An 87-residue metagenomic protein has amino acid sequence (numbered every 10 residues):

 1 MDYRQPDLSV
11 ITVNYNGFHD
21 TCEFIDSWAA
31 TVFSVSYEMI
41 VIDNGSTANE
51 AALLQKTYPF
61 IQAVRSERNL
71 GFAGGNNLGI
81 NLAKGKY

Functional and structural regions predicted by a protein language model:
M1-A30: N-proximal low-complexity "stem/linker" segments adjacent to membrane-targeting elements
D20-S27, L53, L78, L82: Alpha-helical elements of Rossmann-like donor-binding domains used by nucleotide-donor carbohydrate transfer enzymes
S27, D43-A52, R68: A conserved acidic beta->alpha catalytic loop
V32-V35, Y58-I61: Short helix-capping segments at alpha-helix termini
S36-G45, V64-S66: Short beta-strand/loop segment that forms part of the nucleotide-sugar
Q62, K84-Y87: Short acidic donor-binding loop at the edge of a beta-strand
S66-K84: Glycine-rich, basic loop-to-helix element that forms the pyrophosphate-binding segment of sugar-nucleotide handling
